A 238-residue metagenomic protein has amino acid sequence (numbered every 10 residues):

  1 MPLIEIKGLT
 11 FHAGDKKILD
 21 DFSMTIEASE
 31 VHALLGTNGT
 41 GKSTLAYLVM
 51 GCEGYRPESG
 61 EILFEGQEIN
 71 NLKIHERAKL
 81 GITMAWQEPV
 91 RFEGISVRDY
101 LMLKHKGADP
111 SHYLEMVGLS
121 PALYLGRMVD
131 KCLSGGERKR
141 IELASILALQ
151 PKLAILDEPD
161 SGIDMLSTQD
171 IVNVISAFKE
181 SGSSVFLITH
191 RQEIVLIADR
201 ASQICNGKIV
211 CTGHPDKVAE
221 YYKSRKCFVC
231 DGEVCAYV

Functional and structural regions predicted by a protein language model:
I4, I18-D21: Conserved structural motif at the start of ABC-family nucleotide-binding domains
L35-T37: The feature captures the beta-strand-to-loop junction immediately N-terminal to the Walker
R56, E68-T83: ABC ATPase NBD coupling module
Q87-E88, G94-G107: Q-loop/switch helix immediately C-terminal to the Walker
L143: Hydrophobic anchor residue at the start of the ABC signature
I146-L147: ABC ATPase C-loop
E158-P159: Walker B catalytic motif
K208-D231: Conserved beta-strand-loop-alpha-helix hinge in the C-terminal portion of ABC ATPase nucleotide-binding domains
